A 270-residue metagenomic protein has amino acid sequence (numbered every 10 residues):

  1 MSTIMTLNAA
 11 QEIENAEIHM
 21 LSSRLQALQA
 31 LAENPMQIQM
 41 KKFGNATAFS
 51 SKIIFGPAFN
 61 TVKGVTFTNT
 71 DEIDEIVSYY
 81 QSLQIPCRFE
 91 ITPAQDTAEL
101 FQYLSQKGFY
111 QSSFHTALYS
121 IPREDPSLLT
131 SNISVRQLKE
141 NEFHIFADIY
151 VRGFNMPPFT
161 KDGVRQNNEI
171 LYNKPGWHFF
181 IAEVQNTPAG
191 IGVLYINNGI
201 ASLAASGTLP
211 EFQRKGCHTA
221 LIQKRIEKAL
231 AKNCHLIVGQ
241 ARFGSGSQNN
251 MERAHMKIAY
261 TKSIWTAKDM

Functional and structural regions predicted by a protein language model:
M1-S78, D96, V164: N-terminal charged segments
S2-A10, N15, M20-S23, L31-M36 (+6 more regions): Terminal substrate-recognition subdomain of acyl/acetyltransferases
S2-Q26, K63-T66, H115, D125-G163 (+1 more regions): Short amphipathic alpha-helix that is part of the acyltransferase structural core
M40-F43, P93, E99-Y110, G176-G190: Conserved beta-hairpin
F67-S134, L138-F143, S247, S263-K268: Acyl-donor-binding surface of acyltransferase catalytic domains
T70-S78, A205-T208, R214-A231, R253: Conserved acetyl-CoA-binding loop-helix of GNAT-fold acetyltransferases
L83-P93, A229-R242: Conserved GNAT acetyl-CoA-binding A-motif
V151, P157-E211: A conserved beta-strand-loop-helix scaffold within acyl/acetyltransferase catalytic domains
